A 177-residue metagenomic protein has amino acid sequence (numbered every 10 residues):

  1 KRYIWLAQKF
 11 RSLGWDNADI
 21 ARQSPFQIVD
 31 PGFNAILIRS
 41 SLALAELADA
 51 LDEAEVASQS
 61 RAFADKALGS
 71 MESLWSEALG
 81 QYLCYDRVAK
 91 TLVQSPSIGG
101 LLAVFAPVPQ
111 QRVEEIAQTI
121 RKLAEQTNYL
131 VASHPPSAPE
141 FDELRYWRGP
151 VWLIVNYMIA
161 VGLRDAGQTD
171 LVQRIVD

Functional and structural regions predicted by a protein language model:
K1-V29, K66-V151, D177: Extended glycan-interaction surfaces of carbohydrate-active proteins
F10-V56: Extended amphipathic secondary-structure runs
D30-A45, S95-P107, G149-D165: Well-ordered alpha-helical segments within folded domains of soluble proteins
I38, A62-D65, G69: Generic structural signal for well-ordered, non-transmembrane alpha-helical segments in soluble/cytosolic regions
A45-D65, P107-R121, L163-V176: Structural helix-adjacent loops and short alpha-helical linkers that scaffold large soluble proteins
